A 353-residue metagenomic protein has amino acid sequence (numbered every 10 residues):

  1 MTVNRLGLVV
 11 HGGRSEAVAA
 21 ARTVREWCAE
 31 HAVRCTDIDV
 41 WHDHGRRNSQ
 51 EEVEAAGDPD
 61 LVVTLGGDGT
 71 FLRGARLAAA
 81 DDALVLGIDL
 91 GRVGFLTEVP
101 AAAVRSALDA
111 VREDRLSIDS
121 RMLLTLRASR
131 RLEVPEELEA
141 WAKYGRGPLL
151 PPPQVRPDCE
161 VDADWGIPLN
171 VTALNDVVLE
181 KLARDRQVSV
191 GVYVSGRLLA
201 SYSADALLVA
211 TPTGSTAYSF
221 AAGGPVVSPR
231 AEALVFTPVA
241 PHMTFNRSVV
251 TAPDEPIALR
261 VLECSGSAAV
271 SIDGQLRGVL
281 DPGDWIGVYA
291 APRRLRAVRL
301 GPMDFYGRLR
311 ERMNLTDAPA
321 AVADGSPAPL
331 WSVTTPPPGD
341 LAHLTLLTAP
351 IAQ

Functional and structural regions predicted by a protein language model:
M1-D81, D114: N-terminal glycine-/serine-/threonine-rich phosphate-binding loop
E16-A19, E26-E30, S201, P212 (+3 more regions): Catalytic, metal-anchored helix/loop core of enzyme active sites in primary metabolism
D68-T70, V93, T213-S215: Short glycine-rich anion-binding loops that position phosphate/pyrophosphate groups of nucleotides and phosphorylated
D82-E98: Short, acidic/small-residue loops that bind anionic groups at enzyme active sites
F95-D205: Catalytic core of DAGKc-family lipid kinases
L179, S195-L198, T244-Q353: ATP/nucleoside-binding phosphotransfer catalytic cores, i.e., glycine-rich phosphate-binding loops
Q187, R197-F245: Gly/Ser/Thr-rich active-site loops/lids in small-molecule metabolic enzymes that frequently grip phosphoryl groups
V192, G214, V270: Short aromatic-centered micro-motifs
